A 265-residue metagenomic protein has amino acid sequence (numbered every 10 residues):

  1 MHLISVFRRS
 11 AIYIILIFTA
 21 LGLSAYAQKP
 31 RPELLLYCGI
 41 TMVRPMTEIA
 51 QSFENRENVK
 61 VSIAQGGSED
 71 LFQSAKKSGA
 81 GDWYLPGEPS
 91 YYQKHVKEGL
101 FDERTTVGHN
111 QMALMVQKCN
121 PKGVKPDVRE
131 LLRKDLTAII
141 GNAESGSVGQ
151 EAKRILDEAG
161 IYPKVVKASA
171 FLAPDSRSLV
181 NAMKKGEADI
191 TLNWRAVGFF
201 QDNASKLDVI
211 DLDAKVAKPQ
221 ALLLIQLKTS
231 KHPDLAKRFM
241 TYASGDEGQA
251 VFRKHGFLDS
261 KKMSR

Functional and structural regions predicted by a protein language model:
M1-F7: N-terminal secretory signal peptides that target proteins for export/translocation
F7-R8, A188: Residue-level micro-sites within transmembrane alpha helices that shape and flank functional polar/acidic positions
R8-R9, R195: Basic side chains
S10-G22: Bacterial N-terminal signal peptides
Y26-R56, K60-A64, E69-G79, P86-E98 (+2 more regions): Exported/periplasmic ABC-transporter solute-binding proteins
